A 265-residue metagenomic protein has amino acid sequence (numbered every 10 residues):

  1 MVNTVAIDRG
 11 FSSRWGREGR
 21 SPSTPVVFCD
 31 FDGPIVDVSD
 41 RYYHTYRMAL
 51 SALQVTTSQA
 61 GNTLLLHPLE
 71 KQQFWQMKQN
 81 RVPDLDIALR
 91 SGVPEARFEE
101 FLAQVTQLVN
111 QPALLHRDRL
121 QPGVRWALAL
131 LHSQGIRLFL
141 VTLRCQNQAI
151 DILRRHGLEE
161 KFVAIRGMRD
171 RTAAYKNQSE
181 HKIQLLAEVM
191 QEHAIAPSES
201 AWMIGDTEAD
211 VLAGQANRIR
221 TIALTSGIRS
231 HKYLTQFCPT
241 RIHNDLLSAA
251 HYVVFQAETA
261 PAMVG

Functional and structural regions predicted by a protein language model:
D8-G16, R20-P122: N-terminal helical cap/lid subdomain that shapes the substrate entry/recognition surface in HAD-like hydrolases
P34, R41, Q146, A209 (+1 more regions): Conserved Rossmann-like nucleotide-cofactor binding loop
R41, R119-G123, R144, D206 (+1 more regions): Short beta->alpha linker loops
T56, P94, E159-V163, H243: Conserved H-loop
N110-L140, Q146-I150: Short, acidic loop-to-helix structural element flanking the phosphoryl-transfer center in phosphate-processing enzymes
R125-H132, M190, V211-Q215: Surface-exposed amphipathic alpha-helices with a cationic face
F139, Q146-W202, L212, Y233-T235: Substrate-recognition "cap/lid" segment bordering the active-site pocket of phosphatases
M203-I242: Acidic, Mg2+-coordinating phosphoryl-transfer loop and its flanking beta/alpha structural elements, shared across
